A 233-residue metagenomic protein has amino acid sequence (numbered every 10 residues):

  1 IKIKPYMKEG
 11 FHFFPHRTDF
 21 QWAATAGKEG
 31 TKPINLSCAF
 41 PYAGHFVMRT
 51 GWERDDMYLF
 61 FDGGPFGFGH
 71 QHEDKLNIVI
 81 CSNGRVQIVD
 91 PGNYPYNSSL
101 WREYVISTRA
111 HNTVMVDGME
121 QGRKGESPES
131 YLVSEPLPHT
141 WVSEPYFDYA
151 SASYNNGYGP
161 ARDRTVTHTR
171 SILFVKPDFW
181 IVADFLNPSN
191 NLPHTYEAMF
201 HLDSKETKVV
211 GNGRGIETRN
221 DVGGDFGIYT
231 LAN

Functional and structural regions predicted by a protein language model:
I1-Q87, T140-E144: Carbohydrate-active enzyme catalytic cores, enriched for enzymes that act on polyanionic acidic polysaccharides
I1-Y6, G10, Y94-N233: CBM-like, beta-strand-rich accessory domains located in the C-terminal region of large, secreted polysaccharide-active
I88-N93: Catalytic Cys-His active-site segments of thiol-dependent hydrolases/isopeptidases
